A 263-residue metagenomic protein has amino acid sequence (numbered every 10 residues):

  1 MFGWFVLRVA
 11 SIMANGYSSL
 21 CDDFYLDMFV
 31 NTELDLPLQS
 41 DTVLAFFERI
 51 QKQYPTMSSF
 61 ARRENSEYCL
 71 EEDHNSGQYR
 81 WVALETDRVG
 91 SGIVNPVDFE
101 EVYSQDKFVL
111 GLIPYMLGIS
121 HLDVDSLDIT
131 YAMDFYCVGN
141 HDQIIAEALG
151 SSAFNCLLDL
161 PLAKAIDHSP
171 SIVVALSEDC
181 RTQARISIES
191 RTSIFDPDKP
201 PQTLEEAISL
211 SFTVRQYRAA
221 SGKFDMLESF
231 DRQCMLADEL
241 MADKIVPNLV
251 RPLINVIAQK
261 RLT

Functional and structural regions predicted by a protein language model:
V9-T86, G90-G92, I254-T263: N-terminal low-complexity, intrinsically disordered segments
C21-V30, R80-P96, D123-A132, E206-A219: Glycine-rich, often proline-containing surface loops adjacent to acidic residues and nearby aromatics that form
D35-D41, E100-E101, A220-L227: Short, conserved charged micro-motifs
Q51-Y54, L110-L117, M241: A common structural junction motif
L84-V89, V94-L157: Internal, hydrophobic cores of structured domains that mediate oligomerization or house catalytic pockets within large
S126-T203, S211: Aromatic/basic-lined ligand-recognition segments that form π-stacking hydrophobic pockets flanked by Lys/Arg to engage
S211-T263: C-terminal structured interaction module
